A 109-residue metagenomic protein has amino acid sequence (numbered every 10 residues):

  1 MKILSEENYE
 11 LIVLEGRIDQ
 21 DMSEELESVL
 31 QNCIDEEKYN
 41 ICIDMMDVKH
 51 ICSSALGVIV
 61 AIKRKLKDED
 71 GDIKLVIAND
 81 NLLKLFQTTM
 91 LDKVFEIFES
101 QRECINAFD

Functional and structural regions predicted by a protein language model:
M1-V13: Short beta-strand/loop segment at the start of cytosolic alpha/beta domains
N8, D80, R102: Residues that form or immediately flank small-molecule/cofactor binding pockets and catalytic motifs
Q20-V94: Amphipathic alpha-helical interaction surfaces in cytosolic regulatory modules
E96-S100: Short acidic-hydrophobic, aromatic-tinged amphipathic segments that line or gate anion-handling sites
R102-D109: A charged, well-structured terminal subsegment
